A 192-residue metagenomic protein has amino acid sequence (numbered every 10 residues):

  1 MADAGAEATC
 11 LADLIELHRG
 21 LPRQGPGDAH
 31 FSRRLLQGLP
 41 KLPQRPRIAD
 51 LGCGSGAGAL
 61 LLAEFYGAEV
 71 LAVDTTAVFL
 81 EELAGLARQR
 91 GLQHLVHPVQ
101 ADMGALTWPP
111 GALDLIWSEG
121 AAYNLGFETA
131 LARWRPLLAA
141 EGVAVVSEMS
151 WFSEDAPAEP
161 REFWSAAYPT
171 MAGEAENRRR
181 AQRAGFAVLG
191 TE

Functional and structural regions predicted by a protein language model:
L14-P26: Class I SAM-dependent methyltransferase Rossmann-like catalytic core, especially the SAM/SAH-binding loop
G25-Q44: Conserved alpha-helix/loop element of class I SAM-dependent methyltransferases that forms part of the SAM/SAH-binding
A49, S55-A105: Class I SAM-dependent methyltransferase SAM/SAH-binding core
A105-L115: A short acidic, Gly/Pro-enriched loop at the edge of an enzyme's catalytic core that lines a small-molecule cofactor
L115-E128: A short SAM/SAH-binding and catalytic strip from SAM-dependent methyltransferases
T129-V143: A short glycine-rich, Lys/Arg-flanked "PGG" loop and its adjoining helix->strand segment in the class I
M149-Y168: Short, glycine-/aromatic-enriched active-site segment of Class I SAM-dependent methyltransferases
A166-E192: Substrate-binding/catalytic lobe of Class I Rossmann-like enzymes that use SAM or dcSAM, i.e., the mid-to-C-terminal
